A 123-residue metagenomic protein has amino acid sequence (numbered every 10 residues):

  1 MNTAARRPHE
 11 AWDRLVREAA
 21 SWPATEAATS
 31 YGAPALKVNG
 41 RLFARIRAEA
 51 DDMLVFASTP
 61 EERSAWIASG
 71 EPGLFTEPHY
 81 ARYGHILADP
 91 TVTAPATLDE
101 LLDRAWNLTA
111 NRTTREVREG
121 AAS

Functional and structural regions predicted by a protein language model:
M1-S123: Charge-dense, helix-prone N-terminal extensions
